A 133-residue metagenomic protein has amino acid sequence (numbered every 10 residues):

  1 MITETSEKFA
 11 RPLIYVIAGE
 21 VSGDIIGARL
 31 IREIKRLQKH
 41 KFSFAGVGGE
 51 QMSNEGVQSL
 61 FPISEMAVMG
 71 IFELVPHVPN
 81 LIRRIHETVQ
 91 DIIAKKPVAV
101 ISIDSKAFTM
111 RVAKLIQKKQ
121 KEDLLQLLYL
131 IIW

Functional and structural regions predicted by a protein language model:
M1-F9: A short, basic/flexible loop-to-alpha-helix module at the beginning of a structural domain
P12-W133: Active-site and donor-binding regions of nucleotide-sugar-utilizing enzymes
